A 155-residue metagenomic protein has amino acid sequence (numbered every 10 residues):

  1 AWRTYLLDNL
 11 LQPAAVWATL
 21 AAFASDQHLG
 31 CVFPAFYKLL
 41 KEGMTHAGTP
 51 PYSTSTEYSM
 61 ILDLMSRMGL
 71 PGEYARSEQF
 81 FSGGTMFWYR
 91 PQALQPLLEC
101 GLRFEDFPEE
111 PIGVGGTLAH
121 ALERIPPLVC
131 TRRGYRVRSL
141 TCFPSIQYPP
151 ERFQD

Functional and structural regions predicted by a protein language model:
A1-D155: ER/Golgi luminal nucleotide-sugar-dependent glycosyltransferases, focusing on the catalytic module
